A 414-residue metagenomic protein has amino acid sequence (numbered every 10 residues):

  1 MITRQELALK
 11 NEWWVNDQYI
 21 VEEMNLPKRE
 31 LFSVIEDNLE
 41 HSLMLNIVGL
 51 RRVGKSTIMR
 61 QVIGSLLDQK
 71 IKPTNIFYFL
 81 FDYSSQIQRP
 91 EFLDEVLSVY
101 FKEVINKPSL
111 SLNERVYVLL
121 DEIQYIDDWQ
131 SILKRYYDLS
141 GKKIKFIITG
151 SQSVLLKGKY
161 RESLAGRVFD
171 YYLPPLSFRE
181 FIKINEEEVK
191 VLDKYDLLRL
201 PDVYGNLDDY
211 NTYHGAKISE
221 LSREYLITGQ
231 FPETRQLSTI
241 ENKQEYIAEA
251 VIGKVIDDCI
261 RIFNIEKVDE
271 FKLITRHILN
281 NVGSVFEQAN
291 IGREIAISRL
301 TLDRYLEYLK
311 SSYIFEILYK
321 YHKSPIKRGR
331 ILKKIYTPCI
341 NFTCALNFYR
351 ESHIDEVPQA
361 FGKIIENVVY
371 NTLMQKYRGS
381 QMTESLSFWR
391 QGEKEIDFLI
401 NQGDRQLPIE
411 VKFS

Functional and structural regions predicted by a protein language model:
M1-N25, T57, I63-I71, E307 (+2 more regions): A cross-kingdom feature that marks ATP-driven nucleic-acid transaction machinery
I2-A8, K159-F271, T275-L279: Interdomain motor-coupling "hinge/lid" segment immediately C-terminal to the ATP-binding subdomain of NTP-driven enzymes
E22-L39: Pre-Walker A adenine-sensing motif
I47: Hydrophobic anchor at the beta1->P-loop junction of P-loop NTPases
G54: Conserved glycine(s) of the Walker
Y78-N113: Short glycine-rich substrate-engagement loop in P-loop NTPases that contacts/grips substrate
L119, K145-S151, Y172: Structural recognition of the conserved hydrophobic beta-strand(s) that form the central parallel beta-sheet of P-loop
Q130-I147: Conserved catalytic/switch belt of AAA+ P-loop NTPases
